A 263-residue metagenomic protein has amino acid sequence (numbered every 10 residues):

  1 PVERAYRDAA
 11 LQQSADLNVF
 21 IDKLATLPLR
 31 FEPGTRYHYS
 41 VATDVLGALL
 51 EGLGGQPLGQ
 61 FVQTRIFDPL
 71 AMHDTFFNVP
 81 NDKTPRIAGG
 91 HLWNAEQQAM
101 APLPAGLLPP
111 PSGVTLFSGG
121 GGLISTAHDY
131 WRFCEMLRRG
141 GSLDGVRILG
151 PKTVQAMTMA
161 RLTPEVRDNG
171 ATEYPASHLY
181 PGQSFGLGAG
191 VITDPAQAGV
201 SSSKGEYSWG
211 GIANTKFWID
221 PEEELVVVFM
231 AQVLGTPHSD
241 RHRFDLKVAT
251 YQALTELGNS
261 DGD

Functional and structural regions predicted by a protein language model:
P1-S202: Short, surface-exposed loop or secondary-structure junction motifs that flank catalytic or metal-binding residues
E96, P221-E222: Short, ordered coil/turn segments that flank beta-strands lining enzyme active or ligand-binding pockets
G190-V191, W218-D220: Short, well-ordered beta-strand micro-motif
S208: Short, structured beta-strand/loop micro-motifs enriched in basic residues and often containing a Trp
G211-A213: Short, small/polar residue-rich loop motifs at catalytic or cofactor-binding pockets
K216-W218, E224-V233: Short, well-ordered beta-strand elements
V233-S260: Generic C-terminus detector
